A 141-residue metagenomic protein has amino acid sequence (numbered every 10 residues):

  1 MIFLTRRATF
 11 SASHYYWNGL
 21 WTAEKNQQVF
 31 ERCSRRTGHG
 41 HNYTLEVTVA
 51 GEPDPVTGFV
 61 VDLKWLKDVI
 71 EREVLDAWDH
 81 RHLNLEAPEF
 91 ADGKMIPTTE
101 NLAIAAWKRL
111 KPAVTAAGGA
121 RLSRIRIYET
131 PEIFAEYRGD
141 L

Functional and structural regions predicted by a protein language model:
M1-L141: Charge-rich, low-complexity N-terminal segments
